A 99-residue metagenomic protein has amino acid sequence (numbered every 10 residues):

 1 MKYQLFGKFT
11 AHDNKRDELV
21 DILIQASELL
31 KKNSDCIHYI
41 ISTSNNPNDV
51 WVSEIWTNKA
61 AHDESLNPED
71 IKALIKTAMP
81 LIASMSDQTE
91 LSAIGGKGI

Functional and structural regions predicted by a protein language model:
M1-K2, I40-N48, L74-I99: Glycine-rich beta-strand-turn "strand-cap" elements at beta-sheet edges
Y3-F9, Y39-L66: Short, well-ordered beta-strand segments in beta-rich or mixed alpha/beta enzyme and ligand-binding folds
Q4, L23-I24, H62, I75: Hydrophobic alpha-helical segments
T10-L19: Short, surface-exposed ligand-recognition loops at beta-strand->loop->(often short) alpha-helix junctions that present
N14, P47, A60, E69 (+2 more regions): Short alpha-helical
V20, I24, D70: Conserved GNAT-fold acetyl-CoA-binding loop/helix
L29-H38, I55-T89: An amphipathic, aromatic/His-enriched active-site/gating alpha helix that lines ligand/cofactor pockets
